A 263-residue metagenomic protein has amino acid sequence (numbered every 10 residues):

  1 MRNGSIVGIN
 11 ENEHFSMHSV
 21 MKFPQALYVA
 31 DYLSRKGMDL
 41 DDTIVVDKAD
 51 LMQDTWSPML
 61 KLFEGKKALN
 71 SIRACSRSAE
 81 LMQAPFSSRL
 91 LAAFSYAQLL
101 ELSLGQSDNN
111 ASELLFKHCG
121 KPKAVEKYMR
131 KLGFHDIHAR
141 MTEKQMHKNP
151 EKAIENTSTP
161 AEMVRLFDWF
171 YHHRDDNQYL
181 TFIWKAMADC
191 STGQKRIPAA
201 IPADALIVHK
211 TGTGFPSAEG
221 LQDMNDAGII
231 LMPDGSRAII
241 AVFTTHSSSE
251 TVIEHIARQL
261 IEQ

Functional and structural regions predicted by a protein language model:
M1-F15: Short, conserved catalytic-motif segment at the N-terminal edge
I6, K117-H118, V164-K195, A199-L206 (+1 more regions): Structured C-terminal helix/loop/strand segments within mature extracytoplasmic catalytic/sensor domains
E13, S19-M21, L27, K48-D50 (+2 more regions): A mature extracytoplasmic/lumenal domain signature
S16-I44, S103, I240: Active-site SXXK
D31-D54, I72-R73, P122, N177-L180: Short, well-structured active-site flanking segments
L51-M59, N109-S112, D136-R140, T192-I197: Secretory-pathway/luminal and periplasmic proteins that interact with or process carbohydrate-rich
Q53-L90: Charged, glycine/proline-rich intrinsically disordered loops and linkers
S78-A84, L91-A92, Y96-L100, L104-R174: Mid-domain, small-residue-enriched loop/turn segments at the edges of structured enzyme/sensor domains
